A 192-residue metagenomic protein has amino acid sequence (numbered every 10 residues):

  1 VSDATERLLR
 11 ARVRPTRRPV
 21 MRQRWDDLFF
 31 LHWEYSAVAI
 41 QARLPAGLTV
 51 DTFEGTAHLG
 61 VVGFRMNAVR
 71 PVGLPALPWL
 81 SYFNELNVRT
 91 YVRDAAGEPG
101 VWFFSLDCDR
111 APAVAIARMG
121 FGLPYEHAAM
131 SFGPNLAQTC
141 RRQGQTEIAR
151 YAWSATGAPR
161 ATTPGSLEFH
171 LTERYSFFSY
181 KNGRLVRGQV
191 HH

Functional and structural regions predicted by a protein language model:
V1-V72: Hydrophobic, proline/glycine-rich low-complexity stretches
R10-A11, T16, L74-P78, Y82-N84 (+2 more regions): Active-site-adjacent core segments of small-molecule enzymes
R17, Y35, A76-W79, T163-G165 (+2 more regions): Intrinsically disordered, low-complexity segments enriched in polar/charged residues with Gly/Pro, especially when
F53-L59, M66-D107: A glycine-rich, hydrophobic loop/mini-helix early in the fold
N87-H192: Internal, well-folded beta-alpha domain core
